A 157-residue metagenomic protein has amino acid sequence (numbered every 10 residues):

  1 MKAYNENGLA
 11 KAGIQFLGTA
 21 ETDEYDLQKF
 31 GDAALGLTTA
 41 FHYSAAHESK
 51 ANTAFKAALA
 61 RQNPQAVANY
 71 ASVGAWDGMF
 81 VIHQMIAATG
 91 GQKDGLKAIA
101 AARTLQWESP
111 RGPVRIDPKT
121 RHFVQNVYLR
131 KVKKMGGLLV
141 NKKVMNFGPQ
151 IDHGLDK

Functional and structural regions predicted by a protein language model:
M1-K157: Extracytosolic ligand-binding ectodomains
